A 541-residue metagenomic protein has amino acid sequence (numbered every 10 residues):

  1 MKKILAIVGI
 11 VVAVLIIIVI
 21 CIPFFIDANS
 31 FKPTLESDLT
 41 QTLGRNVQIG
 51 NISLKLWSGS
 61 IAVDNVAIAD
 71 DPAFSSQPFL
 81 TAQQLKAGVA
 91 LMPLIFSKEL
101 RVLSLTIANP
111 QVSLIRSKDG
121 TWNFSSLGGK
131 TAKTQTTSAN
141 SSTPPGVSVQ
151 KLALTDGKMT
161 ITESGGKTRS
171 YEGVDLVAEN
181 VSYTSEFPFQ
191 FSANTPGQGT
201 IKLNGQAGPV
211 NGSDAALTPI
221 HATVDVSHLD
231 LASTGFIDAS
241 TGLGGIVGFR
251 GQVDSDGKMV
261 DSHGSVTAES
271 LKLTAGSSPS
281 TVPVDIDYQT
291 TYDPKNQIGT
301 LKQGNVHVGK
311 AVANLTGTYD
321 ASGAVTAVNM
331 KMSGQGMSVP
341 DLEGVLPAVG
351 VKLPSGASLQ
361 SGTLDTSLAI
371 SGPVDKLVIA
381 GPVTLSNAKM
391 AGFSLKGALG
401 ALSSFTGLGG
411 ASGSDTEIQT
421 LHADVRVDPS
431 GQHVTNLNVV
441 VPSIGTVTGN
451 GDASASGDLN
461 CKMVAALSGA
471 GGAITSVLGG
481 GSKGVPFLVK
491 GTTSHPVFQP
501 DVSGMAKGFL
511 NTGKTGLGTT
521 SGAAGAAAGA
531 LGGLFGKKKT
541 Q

Functional and structural regions predicted by a protein language model:
M1-G44, T515-A524: N-terminal type II signal-anchor transmembrane helix that functions as the membrane-insertion/stop-transfer segment
R45-I49, I418: A short, amphipathic edge element
K55, G59-Q84, R101-S125, K151-A153 (+7 more regions): Small-residue helix/turn framework positions
Q84-L91: N-terminal post-signal-peptidase region of extra-cytosolic proteins
V89, S138-S142, F236, L353-P354: Short, recurring structural edge motifs at helix starts
L127-G146: Intrinsically disordered, low-complexity linkers and terminal tails enriched in Pro/Gly and often acidic or mixed-charge
P500-Q541: Gram-negative outer-membrane assembly/targeting C-terminal domains
